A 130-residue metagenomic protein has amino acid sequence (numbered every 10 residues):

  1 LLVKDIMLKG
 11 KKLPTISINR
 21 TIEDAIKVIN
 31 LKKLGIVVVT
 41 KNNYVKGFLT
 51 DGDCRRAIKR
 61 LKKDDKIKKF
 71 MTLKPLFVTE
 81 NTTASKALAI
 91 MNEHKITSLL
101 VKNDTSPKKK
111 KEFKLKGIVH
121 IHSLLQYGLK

Functional and structural regions predicted by a protein language model:
L1, L8-K11, L31-L34, K41-Y44: Short gly/pro-enriched beta-turn/loop segments at secondary-structure junctions
L1-L13, D65-P75: Bateman (tandem CBS) regulatory domains
T15-K33, I58, F77-T105, K114 (+1 more regions): The conserved cystathionine-beta-synthase
K33-V38, N43-R55, K59-K62, K68-L73 (+1 more regions): Helical hairpin unit composed of two closely spaced alpha helices linked by a short loop
K41-N42, D104, K111: Short, ordered coil/turn segments that flank beta-strands lining enzyme active or ligand-binding pockets
V45-F48, K109-I118: Glycine-rich acetyl-CoA-binding "A-motif" of GNAT/NAT acetyltransferases
